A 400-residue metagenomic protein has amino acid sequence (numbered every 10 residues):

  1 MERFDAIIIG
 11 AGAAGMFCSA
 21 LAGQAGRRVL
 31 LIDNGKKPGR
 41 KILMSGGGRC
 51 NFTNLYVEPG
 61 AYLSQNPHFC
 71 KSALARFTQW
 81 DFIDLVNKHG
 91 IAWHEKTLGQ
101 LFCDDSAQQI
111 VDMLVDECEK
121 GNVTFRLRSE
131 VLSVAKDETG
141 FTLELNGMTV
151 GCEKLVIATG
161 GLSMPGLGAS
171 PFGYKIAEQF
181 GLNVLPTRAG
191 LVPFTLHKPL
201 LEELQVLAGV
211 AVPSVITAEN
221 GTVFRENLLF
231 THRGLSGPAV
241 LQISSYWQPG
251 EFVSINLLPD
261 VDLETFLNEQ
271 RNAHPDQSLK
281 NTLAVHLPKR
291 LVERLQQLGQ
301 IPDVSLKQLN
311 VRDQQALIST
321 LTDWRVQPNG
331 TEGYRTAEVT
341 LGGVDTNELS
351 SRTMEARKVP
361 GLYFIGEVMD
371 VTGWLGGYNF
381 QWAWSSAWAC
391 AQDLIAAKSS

Functional and structural regions predicted by a protein language model:
E2-A14: Beta1/beta-strand and adjacent pyrophosphate-binding region of the FAD-binding site in flavoprotein oxidoreductases
I7, G23-G47: Glycine-rich FAD pyrophosphate-binding loop
I7-I9, V131, V150-G166, A177-E178 (+1 more regions): Short hydrophobic core segments
K36-P38, L43-M44, F52-P59, A92 (+2 more regions): An anion/pyrophosphate-binding glycine-rich loop and adjacent beta-alpha core in soluble alpha-beta enzymes
R49-E95: Glycine-rich active-site loop/strand segments that organize a redox cofactor
R76-K154: Feature captures the FAD/FMN-dependent oxidoreductase FAD-binding
L127, E293-T372: A glycine-rich dinucleotide-binding beta-alpha-beta segment and adjacent secondary-structure elements that constitute
K154-L200: Glycine-rich loop(s) and the adjacent beta-strand/alpha-helix scaffold that form part
